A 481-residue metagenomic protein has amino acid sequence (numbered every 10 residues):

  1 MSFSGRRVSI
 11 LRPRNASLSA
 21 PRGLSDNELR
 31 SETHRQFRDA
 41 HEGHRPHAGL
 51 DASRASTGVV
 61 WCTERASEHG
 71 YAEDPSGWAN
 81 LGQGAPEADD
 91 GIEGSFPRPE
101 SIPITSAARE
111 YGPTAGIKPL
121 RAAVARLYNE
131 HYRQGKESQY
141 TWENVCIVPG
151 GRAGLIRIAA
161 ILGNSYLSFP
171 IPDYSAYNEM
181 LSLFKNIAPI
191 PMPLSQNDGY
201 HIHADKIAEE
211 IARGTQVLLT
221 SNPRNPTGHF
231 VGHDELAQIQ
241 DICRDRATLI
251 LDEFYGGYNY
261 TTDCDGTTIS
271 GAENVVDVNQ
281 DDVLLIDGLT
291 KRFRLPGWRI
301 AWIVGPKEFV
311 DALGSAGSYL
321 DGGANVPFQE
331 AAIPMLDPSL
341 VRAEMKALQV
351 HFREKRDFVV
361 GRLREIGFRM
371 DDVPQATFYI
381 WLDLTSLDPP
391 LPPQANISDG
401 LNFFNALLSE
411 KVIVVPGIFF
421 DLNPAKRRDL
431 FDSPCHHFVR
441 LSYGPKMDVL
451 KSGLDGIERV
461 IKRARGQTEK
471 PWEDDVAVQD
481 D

Functional and structural regions predicted by a protein language model:
M1-L24: N-terminal mitochondrial targeting presequence
R7, T33-F37, A123, L127 (+4 more regions): Conserved core segment of the aminotransferase class I/II
R30-P149, L336-L340, A464, P471-E473 (+1 more regions): N-terminal small-domain helix-loop-helix segment of the aminotransferase-like
W78-N80, I286, R369-Q375: Short beta-strand
T105-R244, G256-V278, L284, D372 (+3 more regions): Conserved core of the PLP fold type I
R126, N279, A406-V415, F420-D481: PLP-dependent enzyme catalytic core of the Aspartate aminotransferase-like
Q349-V360, M370-L387: Conserved glycine-rich beta-strand-loop-beta hairpin in the small C-terminal domain of fold type I
